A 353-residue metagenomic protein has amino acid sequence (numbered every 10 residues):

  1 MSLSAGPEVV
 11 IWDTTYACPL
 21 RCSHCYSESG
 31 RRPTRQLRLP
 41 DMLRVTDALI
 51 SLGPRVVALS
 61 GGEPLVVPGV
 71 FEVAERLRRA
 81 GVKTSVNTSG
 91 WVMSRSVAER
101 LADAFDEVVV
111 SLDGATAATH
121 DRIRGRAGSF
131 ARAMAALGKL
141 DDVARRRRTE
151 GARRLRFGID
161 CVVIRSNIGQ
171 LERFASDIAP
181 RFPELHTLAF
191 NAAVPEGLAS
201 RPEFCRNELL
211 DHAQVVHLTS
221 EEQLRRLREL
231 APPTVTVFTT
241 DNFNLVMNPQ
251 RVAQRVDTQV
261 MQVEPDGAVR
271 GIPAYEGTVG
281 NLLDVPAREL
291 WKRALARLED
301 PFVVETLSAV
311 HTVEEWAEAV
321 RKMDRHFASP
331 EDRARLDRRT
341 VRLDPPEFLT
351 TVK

Functional and structural regions predicted by a protein language model:
M1-A5, A268-K353: Flexible mid-to-C-terminal extensions adjoining Fe-S/redox cofactors in radical SAM and related proteins
M1-R100, D106: Conserved alpha-helical substructure of the radical SAM core
V10, S29, V57, S85 (+4 more regions): Short, functionally important structural connectors and interaction interfaces within domains
C25-S27, G197-Q214, D337-T350: Short N-terminal helix-initiation segments at or just after the protein's N-terminus
P40-D47, S51, E72-R79, S96-D103 (+7 more regions): Replace "anionic and nucleotidyl ligands
I50, A189-A193, K353: Extended amphipathic secondary-structure runs
A104-E107, S111-D113, A118-D257, P265-R270 (+1 more regions): Radical SAM enzyme [4Fe-4S]-AdoMet core and its adjacent flexible, acidic and glycine-rich loops/tails across
